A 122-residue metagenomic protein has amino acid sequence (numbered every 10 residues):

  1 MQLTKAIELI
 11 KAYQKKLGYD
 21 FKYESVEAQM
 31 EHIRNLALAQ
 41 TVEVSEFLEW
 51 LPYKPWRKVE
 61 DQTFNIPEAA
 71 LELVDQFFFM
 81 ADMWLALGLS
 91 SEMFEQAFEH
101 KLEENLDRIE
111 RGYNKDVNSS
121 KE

Functional and structural regions predicted by a protein language model:
M1-E122: Flexible "arm" and connector segments at domain edges
